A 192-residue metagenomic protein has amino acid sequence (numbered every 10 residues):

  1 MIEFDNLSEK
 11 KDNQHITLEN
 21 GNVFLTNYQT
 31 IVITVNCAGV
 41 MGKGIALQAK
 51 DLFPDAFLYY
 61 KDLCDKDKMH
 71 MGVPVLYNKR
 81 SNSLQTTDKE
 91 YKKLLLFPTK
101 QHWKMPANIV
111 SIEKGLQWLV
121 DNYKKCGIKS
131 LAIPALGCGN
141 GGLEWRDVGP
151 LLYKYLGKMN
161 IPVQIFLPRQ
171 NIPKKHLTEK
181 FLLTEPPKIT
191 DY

Functional and structural regions predicted by a protein language model:
M1-Y192: Macrodomain-like recognition of ADP-ribose-binding/processing modules
